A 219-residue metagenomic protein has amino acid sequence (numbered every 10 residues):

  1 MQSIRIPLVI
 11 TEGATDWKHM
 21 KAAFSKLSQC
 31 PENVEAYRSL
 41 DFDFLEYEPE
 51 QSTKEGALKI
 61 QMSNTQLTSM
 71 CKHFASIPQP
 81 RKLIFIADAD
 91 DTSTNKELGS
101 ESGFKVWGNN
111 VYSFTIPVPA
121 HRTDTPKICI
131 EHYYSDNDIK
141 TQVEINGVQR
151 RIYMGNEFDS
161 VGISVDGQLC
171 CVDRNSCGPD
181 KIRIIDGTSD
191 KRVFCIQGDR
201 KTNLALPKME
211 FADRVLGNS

Functional and structural regions predicted by a protein language model:
M1-A89: RecA-like P-loop NTPase motor core
M1-K26, N175-S219: Nucleic-acid enzyme cleavage-core boundary/entry regions
A23-S28, C71-F74, G99-G108, S219: Hydrophobic, Leu/Ile/Phe/Ala-enriched alpha-helical segments that form helix-helix packing faces
D41-E46, H73, S113, E157 (+2 more regions): Intrinsic disorder/low-structure terminal segments
T65, I128, L206-M209: Generic alpha-helical secondary structure signal
A75, D91, D213-L216: Alpha-helical repeat scaffolds in large eukaryotic proteins
R81-G198: Activity-critical C-terminal alpha-helical subdomain
